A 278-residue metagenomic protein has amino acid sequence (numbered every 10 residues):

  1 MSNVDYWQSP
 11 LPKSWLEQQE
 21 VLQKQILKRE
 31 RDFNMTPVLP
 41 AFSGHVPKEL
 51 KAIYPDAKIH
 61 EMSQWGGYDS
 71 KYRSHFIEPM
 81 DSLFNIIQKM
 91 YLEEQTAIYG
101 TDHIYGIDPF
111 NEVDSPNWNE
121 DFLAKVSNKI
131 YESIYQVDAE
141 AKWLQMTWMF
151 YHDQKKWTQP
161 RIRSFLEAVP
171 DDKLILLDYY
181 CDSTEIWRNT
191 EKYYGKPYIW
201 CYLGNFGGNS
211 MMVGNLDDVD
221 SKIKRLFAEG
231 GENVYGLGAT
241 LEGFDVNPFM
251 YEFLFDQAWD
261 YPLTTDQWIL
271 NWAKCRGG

Functional and structural regions predicted by a protein language model:
M1-G278: Catalytic-core regions of glycoside hydrolase
